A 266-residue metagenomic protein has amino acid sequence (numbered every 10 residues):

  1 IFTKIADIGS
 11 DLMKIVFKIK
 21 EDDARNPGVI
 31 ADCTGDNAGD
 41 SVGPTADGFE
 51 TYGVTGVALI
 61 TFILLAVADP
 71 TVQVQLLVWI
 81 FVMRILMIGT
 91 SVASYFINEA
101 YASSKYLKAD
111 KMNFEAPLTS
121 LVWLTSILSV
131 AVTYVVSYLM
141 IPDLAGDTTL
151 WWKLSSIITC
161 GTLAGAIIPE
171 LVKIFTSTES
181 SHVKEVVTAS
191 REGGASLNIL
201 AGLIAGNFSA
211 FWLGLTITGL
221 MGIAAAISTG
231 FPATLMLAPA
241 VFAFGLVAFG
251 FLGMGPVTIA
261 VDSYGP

Functional and structural regions predicted by a protein language model:
I1-P266: Hydrophobic packing and interface segments
